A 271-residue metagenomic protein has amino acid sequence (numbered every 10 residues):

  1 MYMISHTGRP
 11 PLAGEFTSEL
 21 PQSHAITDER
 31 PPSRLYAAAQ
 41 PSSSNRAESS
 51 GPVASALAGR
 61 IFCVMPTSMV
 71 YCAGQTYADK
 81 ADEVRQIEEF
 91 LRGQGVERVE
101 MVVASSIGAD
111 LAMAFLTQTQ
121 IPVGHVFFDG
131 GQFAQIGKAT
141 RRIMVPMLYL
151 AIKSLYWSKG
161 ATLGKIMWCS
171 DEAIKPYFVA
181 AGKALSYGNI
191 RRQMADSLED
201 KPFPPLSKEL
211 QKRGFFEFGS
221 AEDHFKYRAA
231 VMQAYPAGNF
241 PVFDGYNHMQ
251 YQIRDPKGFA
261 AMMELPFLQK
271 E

Functional and structural regions predicted by a protein language model:
M1-A73: Conserved HGGG/HGGXW glycine-rich cap/lid loop of the alpha/beta-hydrolase fold
M65-M101: Active-site loop/oxyanion-hole signature of alpha/beta-hydrolase fold enzymes
V103-G108, A112: Gly/Ala-rich beta-loop-alpha elbow adjacent to hydrolase catalytic centers
T117-K153: Flexible "cap/lid" loop of the alpha/beta hydrolase fold
K138-A139, L155-K208: Conserved alpha/beta-hydrolase catalytic His-Asp/Glu region
A195-Q233: Conserved serine/cysteine hydrolase catalytic core
Y235-M249: Catalytic histidine neighborhood in serine/cysteine hydrolases with alpha/beta-hydrolase-type architecture
Y246-G258: Catalytic histidine-centered segment of alpha/beta-hydrolase-like enzymes
